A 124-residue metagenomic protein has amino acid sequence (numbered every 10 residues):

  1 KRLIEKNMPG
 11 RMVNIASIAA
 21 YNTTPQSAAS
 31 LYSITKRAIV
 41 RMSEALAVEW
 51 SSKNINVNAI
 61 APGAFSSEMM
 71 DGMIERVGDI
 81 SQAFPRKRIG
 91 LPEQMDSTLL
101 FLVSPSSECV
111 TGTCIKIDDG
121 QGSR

Functional and structural regions predicted by a protein language model:
K1-M8, A20, A47-V48, S52 (+1 more regions): Amphipathic alpha-helical dimer-interface segment in Rossmann-like NAD(P)H-dependent oxidoreductases
S17: Residue(s) in the substrate-gating loop at a strand-loop-helix junction that position the organic substrate next
A20-T24, S123: Conserved catalytic-site region of short-chain dehydrogenase/reductase
Y21, V57, A61-G72: Short, flexible catalytic-loop segment of classical short-chain dehydrogenase/reductase
T35, S43: Active-site helix of classical SDR
S51-N56, V110-G112: Short, small/polar-rich loop/turn modules that mediate ligand/substrate recognition or access, typified
F84-M95: A conserved structural motif in NAD(P)-dependent oxidoreductases
L100, T111-R124: Short C-terminal tail/terminal secondary-structure segment of NAD(P)H-dependent dehydrogenase/reductase domains
